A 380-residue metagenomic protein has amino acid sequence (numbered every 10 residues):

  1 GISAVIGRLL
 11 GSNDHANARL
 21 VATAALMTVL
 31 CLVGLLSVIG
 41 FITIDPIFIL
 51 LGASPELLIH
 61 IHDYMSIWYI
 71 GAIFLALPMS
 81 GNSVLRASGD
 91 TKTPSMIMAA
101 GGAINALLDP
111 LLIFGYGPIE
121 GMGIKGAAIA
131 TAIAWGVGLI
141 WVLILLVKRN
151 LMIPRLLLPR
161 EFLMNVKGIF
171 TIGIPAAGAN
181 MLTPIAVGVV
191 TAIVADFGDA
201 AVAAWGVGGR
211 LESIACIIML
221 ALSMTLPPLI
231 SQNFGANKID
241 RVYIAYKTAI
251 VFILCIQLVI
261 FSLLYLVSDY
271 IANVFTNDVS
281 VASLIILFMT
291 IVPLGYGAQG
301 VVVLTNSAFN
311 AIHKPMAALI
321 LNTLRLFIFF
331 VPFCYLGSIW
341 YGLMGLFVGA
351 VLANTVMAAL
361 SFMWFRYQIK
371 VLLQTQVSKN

Functional and structural regions predicted by a protein language model:
G1-V38, L75-P94, T191, A204-S262 (+3 more regions): Small-residue-rich hydrophobic transmembrane alpha-helices
A24, V33, S37, G101-A103 (+7 more regions): Residue-level recognition of pore/gate-forming positions within transmembrane alpha-helices of multi-pass
L35-S66, V259-A282, I286: Short membrane-interface helical motifs at transmembrane helix boundaries in multi-pass membrane transporters
F48-P55, L111-M122, M181-I214, Q232 (+1 more regions): Helix-terminus/linker motif at the lipid-water interface of multi-pass membrane proteins
P55-G81, M219, V279-V302: Alpha-helical transmembrane segments of multi-pass membrane proteins
Y64, I97-L111, I119-N150, M344-Y367: Hydrophobic alpha-helical transmembrane segments
I67, P78, G101, A134-G138 (+4 more regions): Transmembrane helical elements of multi-pass membrane transporters/channels
I124, A128-T131, L143-T183, V371-N380: Interhelical loop/hinge segments that connect adjacent transmembrane helices in multipass membrane
